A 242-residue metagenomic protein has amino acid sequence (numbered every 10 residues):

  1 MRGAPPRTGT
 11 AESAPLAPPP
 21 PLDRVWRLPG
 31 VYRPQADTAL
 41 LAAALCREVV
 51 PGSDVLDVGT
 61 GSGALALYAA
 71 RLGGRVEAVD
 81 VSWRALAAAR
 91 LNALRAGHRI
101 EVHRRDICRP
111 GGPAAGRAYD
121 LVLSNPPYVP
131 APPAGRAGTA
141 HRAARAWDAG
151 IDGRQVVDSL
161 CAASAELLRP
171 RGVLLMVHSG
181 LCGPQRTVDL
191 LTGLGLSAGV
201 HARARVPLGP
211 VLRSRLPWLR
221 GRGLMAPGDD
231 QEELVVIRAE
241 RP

Functional and structural regions predicted by a protein language model:
R2-L72, A85-A88, C108-P113, R215-P242: SAM-dependent Rossmann-like transferase core, predominantly class I methyltransferases with a strong bias toward
S53, D120, G172: Conserved acidic residues
G74, R95: Nucleotide and nucleotide-moiety/phosphate-recognizing core
R75-D80: Conserved SAM-binding motif I beta-strand of class I
G97-C108: Conserved SAM-binding strand-loop segment of SAM-dependent methyltransferases
G112-V122: A short acidic, Gly/Pro-enriched loop at the edge of an enzyme's catalytic core that lines a small-molecule cofactor
P126-V156: Mobile active-site "lid"/loop adjacent to the S-adenosyl-L-methionine
R154-L212: Conserved Class I SAM-dependent methyltransferase catalytic core
